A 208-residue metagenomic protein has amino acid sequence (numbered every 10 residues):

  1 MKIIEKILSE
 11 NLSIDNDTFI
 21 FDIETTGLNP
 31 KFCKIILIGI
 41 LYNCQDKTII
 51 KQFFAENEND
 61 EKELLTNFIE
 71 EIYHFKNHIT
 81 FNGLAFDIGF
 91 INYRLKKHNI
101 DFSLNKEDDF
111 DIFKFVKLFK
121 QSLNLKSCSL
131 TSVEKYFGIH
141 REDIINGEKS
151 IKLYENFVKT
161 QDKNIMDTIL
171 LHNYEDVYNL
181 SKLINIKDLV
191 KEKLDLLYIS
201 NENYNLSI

Functional and structural regions predicted by a protein language model:
M1-N16: N-terminal accessory regions of nucleic-acid-interacting proteins
D17, I36-I40, T80: A structural signal for the main folded, soluble domain(s) of proteins
D17-T26, N173: Two-metal-ion RNase H-like nuclease active-site motif
D22-E24, D87, D111, D176: Acidic active-site catalytic centers that drive phospho-/nucleotidyl reactions and related ester hydrolyses
T25, N29-C44: RNase H-like nuclease fold core
I49-S132: Conserved DEDDh/DEDDy metal-dependent 3′-5′ exonuclease domain
S132-S200: Acidic, Mg2+-coordinating catalytic module of metal-dependent nucleases/exonucleases that use a two-metal-ion mechanism
I199-I208: Conserved "right-hand" nucleotidyltransferase catalytic core of DNA-directed polymerases
